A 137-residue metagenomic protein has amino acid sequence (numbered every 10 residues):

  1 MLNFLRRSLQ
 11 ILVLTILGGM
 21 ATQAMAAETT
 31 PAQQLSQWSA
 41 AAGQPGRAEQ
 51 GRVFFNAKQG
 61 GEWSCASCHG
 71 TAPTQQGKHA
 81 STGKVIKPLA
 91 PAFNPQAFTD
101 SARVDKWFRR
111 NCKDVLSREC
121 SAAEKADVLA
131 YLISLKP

Functional and structural regions predicted by a protein language model:
L2-L12: Bacterial N-terminal signal peptides that target proteins for export
A21-Q23: N-terminal signal peptide c-region/cleavage motif recognized by signal peptidases
A27-Q59: Electrostatic cytochrome c docking/interface patches
R47-Q50, S64, D100, V104 (+3 more regions): Stable alpha-helical elements in mature extracytoplasmic
G60-A72, V128: The canonical Cys-X-X-Cys-His
G77-K84: Short cysteine/histidine-rich zinc-coordinating motifs and their immediately flanking basic loops
K87-A102: Short microdomains enriched in Cys/His and/or Lys/Arg
D105-P137: C-terminal capping alpha-helices of c-type cytochrome domains
